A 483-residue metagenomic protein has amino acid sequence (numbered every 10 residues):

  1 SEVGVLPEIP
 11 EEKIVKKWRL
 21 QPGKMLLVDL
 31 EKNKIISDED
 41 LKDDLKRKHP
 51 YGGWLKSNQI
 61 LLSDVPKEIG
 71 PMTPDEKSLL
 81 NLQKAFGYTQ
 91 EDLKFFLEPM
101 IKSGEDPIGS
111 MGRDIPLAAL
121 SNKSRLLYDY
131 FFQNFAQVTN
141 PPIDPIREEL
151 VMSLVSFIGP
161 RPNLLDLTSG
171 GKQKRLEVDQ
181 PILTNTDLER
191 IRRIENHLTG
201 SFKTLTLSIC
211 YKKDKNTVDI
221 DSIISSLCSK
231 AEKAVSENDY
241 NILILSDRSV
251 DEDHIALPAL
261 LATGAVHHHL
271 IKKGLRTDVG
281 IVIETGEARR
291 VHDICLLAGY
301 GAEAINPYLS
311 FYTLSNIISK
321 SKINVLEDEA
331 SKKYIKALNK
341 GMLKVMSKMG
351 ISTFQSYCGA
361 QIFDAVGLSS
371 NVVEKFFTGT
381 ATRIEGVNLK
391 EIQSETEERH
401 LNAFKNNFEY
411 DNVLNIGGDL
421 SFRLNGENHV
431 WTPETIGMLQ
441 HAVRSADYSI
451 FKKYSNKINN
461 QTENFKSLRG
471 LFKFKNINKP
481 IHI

Functional and structural regions predicted by a protein language model:
S1, V5-P7, V15, K34-D221 (+5 more regions): Flexible, glycine-rich loop/tail regions that form catalytic "lids" or insertion modules at the edges of active sites
Q21-G23, V28: Loop/turn positions that initiate beta-strands
L26, D247, V266, L297 (+1 more regions): Conserved, mostly hydrophobic/aromatic
E31, R248-V250, G286, A302 (+1 more regions): Short, ordered loop/turn segments at secondary-structure junctions
P116, S246-I255, G280-E287: Conserved short loop/turn motifs at secondary-structure junctions
E252-A265, T313-I323: Active-site-adjacent beta->alpha loops and helix N-cap segments on the catalytic face of soluble alpha/beta enzymes
I255-I283, K333-K340, K344: Alpha-helix-loop-beta-strand connector modules within alpha/beta enzyme cores
E287-G301: Catalytic cores of alpha/beta
